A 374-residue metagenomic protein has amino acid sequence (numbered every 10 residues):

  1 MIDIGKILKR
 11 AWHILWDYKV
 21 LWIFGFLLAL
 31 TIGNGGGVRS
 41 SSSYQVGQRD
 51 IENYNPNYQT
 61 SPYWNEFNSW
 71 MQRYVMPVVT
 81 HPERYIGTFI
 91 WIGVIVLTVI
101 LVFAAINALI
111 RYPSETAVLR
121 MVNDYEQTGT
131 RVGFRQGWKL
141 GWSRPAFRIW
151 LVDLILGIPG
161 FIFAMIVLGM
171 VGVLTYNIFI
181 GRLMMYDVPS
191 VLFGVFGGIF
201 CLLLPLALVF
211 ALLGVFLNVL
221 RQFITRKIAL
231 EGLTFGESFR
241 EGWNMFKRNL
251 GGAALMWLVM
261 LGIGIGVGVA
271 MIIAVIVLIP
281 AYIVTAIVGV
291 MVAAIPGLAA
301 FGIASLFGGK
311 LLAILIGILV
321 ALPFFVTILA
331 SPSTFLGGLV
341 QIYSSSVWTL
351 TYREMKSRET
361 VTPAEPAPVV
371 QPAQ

Functional and structural regions predicted by a protein language model:
I2-Y74, I110-G129, F200, F210-F235 (+1 more regions): Juxtamembrane transition segments at transmembrane-helix termini in multipass membrane proteins
D3-Y18, G133-P145, F235-L250: A short amphipathic helical element positioned immediately N-terminal to and/or at the very start of a transmembrane
H13-W16, Y85-F89, K139-S143, L192 (+3 more regions): Helix-boundary and loop/linker segments of multi-pass membrane transporters
I14-W22, G141-I149, D153, G157-I158 (+6 more regions): Loop-to-transmembrane-helix entry motif
I51-L97, V167-A207: Long, highly hydrophobic alpha-helical transmembrane signal-anchor segments
H81-P113, R148-I166, G197-L213: Hydrophobic alpha-helical transmembrane segments
R135-R148, W243-A253, S357-Q374: Cytosolic juxtamembrane regulatory segments of multi-pass membrane proteins
L183-V191, A229-E241, F246-R248: Membrane-interface interhelical connector segments
